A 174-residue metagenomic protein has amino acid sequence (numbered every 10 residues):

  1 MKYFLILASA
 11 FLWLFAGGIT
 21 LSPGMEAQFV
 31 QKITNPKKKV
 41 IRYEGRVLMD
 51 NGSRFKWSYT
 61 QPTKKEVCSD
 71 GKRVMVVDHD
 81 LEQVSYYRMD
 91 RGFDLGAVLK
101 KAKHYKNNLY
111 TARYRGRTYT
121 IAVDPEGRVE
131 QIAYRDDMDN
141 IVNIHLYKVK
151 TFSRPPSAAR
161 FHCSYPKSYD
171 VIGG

Functional and structural regions predicted by a protein language model:
Y3-L14: Sec-dependent N-terminal signal peptides
G17, V40, N107, Y114-T118 (+1 more regions): Non-transmembrane domains of secretory- and envelope-associated proteins
T20-K38, L48: A short, Trp-centered hydrophobic/proline-enriched beta-strand micro-motif
P23-E26, I41, T63, D80-E82: Low-complexity, acidic/polar, glycine-enriched regions of mature
P23-Q28, N51-K56, Y105-T111, E126-A133: Short, hydrophobic/aromatic-rich segments at coil-to-beta transitions
K37, D80-E82, M138: Solvent-exposed strand-loop boundary residues in beta-sheet-rich modules
R46-D94, V142: An acidic-aromatic
H79-G116: Flexible, surface-exposed loop/linker segments and immediately adjacent secondary-structure boundaries
